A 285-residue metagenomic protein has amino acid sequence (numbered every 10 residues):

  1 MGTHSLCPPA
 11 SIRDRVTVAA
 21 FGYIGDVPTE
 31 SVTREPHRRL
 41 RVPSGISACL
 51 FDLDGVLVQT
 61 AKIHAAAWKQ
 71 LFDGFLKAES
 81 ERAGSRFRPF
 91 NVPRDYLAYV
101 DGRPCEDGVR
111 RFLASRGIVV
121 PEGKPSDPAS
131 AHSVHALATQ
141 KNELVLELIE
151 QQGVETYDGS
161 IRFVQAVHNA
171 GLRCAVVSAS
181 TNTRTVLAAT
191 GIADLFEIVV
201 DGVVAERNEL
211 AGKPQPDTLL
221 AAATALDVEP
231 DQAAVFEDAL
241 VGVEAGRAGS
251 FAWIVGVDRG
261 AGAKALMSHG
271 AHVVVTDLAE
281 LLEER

Functional and structural regions predicted by a protein language model:
H4-F51, I118: Non-catalytic pre-domain segments flanking phosphatase-related domains
A20, V154, L172-R173, V177 (+4 more regions): Substrate-recognition "cap/lid" segment bordering the active-site pocket of phosphatases
R34-D158: N-terminal helical cap/lid subdomain that shapes the substrate entry/recognition surface in HAD-like hydrolases
G159-A170: Catalytic-core regions built around general acid/base machinery
D258-A261, L278: Short glycine-rich donor-binding/catalytic loop of glycosyltransferases that coordinates the nucleotide-sugar
V273-D277: Short acidic-hydrophobic, aromatic-tinged amphipathic segments that line or gate anion-handling sites
E280-R285: Short amphipathic alpha-helix with an adjacent loop that forms part of the alpha/beta core around
